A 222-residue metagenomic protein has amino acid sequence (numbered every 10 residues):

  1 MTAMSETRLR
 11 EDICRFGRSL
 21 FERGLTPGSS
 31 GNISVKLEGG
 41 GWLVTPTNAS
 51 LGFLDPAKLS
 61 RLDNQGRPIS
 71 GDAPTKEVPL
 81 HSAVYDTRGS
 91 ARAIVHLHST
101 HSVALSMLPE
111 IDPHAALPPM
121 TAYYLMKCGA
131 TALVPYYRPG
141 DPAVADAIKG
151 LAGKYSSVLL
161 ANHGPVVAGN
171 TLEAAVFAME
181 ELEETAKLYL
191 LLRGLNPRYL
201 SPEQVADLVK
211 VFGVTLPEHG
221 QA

Functional and structural regions predicted by a protein language model:
M1-A222: Glycine-rich flexible loops
